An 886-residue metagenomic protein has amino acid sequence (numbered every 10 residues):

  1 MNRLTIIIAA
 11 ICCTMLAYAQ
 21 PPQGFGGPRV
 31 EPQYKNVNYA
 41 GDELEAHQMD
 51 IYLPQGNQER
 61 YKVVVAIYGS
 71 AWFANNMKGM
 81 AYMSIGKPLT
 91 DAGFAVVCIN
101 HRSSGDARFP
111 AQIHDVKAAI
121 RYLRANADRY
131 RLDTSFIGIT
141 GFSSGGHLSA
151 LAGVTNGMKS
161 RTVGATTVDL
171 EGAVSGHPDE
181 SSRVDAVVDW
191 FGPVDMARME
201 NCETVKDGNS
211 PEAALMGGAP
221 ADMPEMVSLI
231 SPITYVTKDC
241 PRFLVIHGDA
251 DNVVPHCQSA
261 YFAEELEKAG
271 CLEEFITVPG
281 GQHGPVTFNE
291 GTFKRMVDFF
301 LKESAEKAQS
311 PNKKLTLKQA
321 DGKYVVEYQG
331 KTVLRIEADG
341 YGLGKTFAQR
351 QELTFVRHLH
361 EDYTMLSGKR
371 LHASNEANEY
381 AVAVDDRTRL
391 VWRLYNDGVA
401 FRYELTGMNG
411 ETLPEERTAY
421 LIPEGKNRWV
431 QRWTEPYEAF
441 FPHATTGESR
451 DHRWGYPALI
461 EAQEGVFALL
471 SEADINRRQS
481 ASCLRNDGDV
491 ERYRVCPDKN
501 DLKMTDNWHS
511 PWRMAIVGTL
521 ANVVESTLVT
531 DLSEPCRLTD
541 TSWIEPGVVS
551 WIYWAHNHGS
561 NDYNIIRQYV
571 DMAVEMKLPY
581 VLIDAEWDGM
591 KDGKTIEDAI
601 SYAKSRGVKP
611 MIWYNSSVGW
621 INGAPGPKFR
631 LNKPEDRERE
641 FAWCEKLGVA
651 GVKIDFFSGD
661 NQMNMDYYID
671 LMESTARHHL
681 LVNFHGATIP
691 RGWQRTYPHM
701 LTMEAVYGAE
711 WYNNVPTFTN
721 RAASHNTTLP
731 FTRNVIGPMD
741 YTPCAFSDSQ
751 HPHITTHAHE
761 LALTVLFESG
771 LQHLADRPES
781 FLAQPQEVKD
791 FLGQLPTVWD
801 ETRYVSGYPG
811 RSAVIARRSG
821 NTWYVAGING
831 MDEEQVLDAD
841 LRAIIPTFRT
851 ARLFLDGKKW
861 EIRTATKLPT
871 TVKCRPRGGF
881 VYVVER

Functional and structural regions predicted by a protein language model:
Q20-E59: N-terminal cap/lid segment of alpha/beta-hydrolase-fold proteins
Q23-E31, D42, R161-V174, R198-Y235: Mobile cap/lid helix-loop segments that gate and shape the active-site cleft of serine hydrolases
N57-Y61, G69-R108, H147, K159: Short substrate-entry loop that stabilizes the transition state in hydrolases
A118-C202: Primarily recognizes the serine-hydrolase "nucleophile elbow" in alpha/beta-hydrolase and SGNH/GDSL folds
D239, L244-H247, D251: Short beta-strand/loop motif that positions the catalytic acidic residue of the alpha/beta-hydrolase fold
P311-V529: N-terminal accessory beta-strand-rich subdomains and adjacent acidic, glycine-rich linkers that precede catalytic cores
E586-T756: Aromatic- and carboxylate-enriched substrate-binding clefts and catalytic-loop regions of carbohydrate-active enzymes
Y808-I845, F880-V883: Carbohydrate-binding surface patches
